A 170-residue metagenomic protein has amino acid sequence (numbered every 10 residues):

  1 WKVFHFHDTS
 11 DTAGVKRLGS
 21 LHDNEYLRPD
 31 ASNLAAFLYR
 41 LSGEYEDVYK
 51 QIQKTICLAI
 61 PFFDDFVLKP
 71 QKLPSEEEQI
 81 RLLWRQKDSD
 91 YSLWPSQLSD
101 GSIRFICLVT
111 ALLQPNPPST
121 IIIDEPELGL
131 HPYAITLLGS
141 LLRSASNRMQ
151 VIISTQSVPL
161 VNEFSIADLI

Functional and structural regions predicted by a protein language model:
W1-N116: Phosphate-coordinating catalytic segments in nucleotide- and nucleic-acid-processing enzymes
E76-I170: Switch/communication elements of ASCE P-loop NTPase nucleotide-binding domains
